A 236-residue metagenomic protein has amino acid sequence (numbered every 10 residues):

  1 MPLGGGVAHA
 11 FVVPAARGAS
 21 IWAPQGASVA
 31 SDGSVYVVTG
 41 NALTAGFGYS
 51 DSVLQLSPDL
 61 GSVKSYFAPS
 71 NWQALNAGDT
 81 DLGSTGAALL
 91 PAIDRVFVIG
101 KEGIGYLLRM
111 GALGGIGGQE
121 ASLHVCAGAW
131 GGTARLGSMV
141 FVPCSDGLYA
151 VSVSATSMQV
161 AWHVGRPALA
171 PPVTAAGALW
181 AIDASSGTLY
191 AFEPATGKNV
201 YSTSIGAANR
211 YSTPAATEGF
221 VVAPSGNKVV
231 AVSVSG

Functional and structural regions predicted by a protein language model:
M1-I21, V29-Y36, N41-S84, A88-G236: Extracytoplasmic/lumenal domain signature
